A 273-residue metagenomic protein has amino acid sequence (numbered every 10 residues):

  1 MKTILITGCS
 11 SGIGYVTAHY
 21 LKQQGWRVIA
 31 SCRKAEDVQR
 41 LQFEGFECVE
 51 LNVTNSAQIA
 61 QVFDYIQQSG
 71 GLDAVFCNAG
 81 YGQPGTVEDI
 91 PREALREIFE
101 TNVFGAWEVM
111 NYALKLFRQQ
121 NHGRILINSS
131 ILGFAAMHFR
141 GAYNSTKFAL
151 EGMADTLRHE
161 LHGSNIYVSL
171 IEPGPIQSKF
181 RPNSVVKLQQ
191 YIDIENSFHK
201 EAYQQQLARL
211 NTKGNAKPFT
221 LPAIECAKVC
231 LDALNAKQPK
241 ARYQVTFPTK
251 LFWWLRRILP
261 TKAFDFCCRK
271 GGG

Functional and structural regions predicted by a protein language model:
S10-S11: Conserved glycine-rich cofactor-binding loop
F43-A57: Rossmann-fold cofactor-recognition segment
T86-V87, A94-R96: Substrate-binding pocket helix/loop in short-chain dehydrogenase/reductase
M110, T146-A149: Active-site helix of classical SDR
M110-N111, D155: A short, exposed helix-loop element centered on a Lys and neighboring polar residues
S130: Residue(s) in the substrate-gating loop at a strand-loop-helix junction that position the organic substrate next
G163-G214: C-terminal beta-strand-loop-alpha-helix "lid" module of Rossmann-like NAD(P)-dependent dehydrogenases
